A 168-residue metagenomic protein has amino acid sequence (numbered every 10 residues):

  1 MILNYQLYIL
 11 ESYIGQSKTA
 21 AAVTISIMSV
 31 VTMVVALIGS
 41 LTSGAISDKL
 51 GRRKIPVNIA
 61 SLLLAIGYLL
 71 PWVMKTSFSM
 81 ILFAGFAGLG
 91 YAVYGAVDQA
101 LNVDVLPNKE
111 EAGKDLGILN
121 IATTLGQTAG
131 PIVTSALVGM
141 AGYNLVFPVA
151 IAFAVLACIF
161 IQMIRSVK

Functional and structural regions predicted by a protein language model:
N4-V23: Short amphipathic helix-loop junctions that connect adjacent transmembrane helices in Major Facilitator Superfamily/SLC
I38-R52, V138: Helix-to-loop junctions at the C-terminal end of transmembrane segments in multipass secondary transporters
K49-S61: Cytoplasmic membrane-interface "Motif A"-like loop-to-helix N-cap segments of 12-TM Major Facilitator Superfamily
L62-K75: C-terminal ends and interior cores of transmembrane alpha-helices in multi-pass membrane transporters/permeases
S79-Y94: Hydrophobic core of transmembrane alpha-helices in multi-pass small-molecule transporters, especially MFS/SLC-type
V93-P107: Intracellular juxtamembrane helix-capping segments at the cytosolic ends of symmetry-related transmembrane helices
E110-G139: A late C-terminal transmembrane helix in Major Facilitator Superfamily
T134-A154: A membrane-interface helix-boundary motif in multi-pass transporters
